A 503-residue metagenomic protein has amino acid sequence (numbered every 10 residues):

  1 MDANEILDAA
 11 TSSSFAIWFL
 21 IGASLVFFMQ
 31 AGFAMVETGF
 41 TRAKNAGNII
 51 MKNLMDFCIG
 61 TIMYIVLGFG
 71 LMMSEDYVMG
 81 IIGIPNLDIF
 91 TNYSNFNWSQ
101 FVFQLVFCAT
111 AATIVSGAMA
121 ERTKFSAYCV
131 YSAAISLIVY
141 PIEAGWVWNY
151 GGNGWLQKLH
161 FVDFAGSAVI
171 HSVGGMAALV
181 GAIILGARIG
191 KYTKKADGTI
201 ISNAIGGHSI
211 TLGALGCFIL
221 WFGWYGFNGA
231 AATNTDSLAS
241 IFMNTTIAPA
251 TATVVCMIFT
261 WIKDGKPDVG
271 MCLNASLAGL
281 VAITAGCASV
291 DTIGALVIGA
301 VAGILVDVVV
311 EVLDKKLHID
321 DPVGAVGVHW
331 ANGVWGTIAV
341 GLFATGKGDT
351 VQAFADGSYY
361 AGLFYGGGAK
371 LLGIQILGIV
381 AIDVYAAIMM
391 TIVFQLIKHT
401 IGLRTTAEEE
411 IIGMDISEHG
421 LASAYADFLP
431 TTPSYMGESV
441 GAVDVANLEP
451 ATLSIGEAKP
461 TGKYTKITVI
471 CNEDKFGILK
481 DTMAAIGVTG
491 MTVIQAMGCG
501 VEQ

Functional and structural regions predicted by a protein language model:
D2-G456: Glycine- and aromatic-enriched membrane alpha-helices
S417-A424, S434-Q503: Positively charged, small/polar-rich N-terminal and surface patches that mediate targeting and assembly and bind
